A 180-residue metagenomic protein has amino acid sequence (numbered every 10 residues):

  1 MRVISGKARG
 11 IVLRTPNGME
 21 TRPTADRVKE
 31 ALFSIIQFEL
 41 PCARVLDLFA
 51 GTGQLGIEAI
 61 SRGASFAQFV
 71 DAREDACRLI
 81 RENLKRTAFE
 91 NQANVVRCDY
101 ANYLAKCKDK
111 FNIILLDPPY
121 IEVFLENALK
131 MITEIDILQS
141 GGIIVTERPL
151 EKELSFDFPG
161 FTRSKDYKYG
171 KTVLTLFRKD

Functional and structural regions predicted by a protein language model:
M1-D180: Class I S-adenosyl-L-methionine-dependent methyltransferase catalytic core
